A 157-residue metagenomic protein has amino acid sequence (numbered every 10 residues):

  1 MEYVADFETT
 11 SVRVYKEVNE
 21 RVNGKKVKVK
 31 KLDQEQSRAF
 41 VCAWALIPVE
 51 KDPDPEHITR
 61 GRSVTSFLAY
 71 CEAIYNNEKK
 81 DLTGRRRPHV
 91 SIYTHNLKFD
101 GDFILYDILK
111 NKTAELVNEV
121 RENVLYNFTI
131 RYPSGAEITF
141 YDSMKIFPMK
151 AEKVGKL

Functional and structural regions predicted by a protein language model:
M1-L157: Metal-dependent nucleotidyl/phosphoryl-transfer cores and adjacent nucleic-acid-binding surfaces
